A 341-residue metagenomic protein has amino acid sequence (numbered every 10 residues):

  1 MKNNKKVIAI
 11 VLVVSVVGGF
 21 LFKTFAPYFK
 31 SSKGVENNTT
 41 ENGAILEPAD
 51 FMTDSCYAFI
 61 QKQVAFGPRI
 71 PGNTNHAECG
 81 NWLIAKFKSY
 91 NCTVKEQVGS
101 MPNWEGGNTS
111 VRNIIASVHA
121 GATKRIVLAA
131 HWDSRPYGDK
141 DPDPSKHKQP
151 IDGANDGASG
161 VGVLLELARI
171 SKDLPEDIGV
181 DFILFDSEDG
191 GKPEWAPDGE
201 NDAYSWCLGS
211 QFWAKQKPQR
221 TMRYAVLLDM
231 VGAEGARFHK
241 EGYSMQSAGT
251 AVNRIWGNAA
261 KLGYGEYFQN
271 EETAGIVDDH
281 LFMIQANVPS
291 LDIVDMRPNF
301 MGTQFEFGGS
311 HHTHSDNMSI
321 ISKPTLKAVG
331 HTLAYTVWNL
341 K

Functional and structural regions predicted by a protein language model:
M1-V14: N-terminal Sec-pathway targeting helices
S31-G80, Y90, G302-I320: N-terminal capping segment at the start of a domain
N38, V231-K341: Active-site-adjacent substrate-binding region of metalloamidase/peptidase-like peptide-processing proteins
G43-D50, A65-T74, M101-W104, K146-A158 (+5 more regions): Second-shell loop/turn segments in exported
S55-A65, E78, W82-S89, S159-E166 (+7 more regions): Extracytoplasmic/secreted proteins, especially bacterial periplasmic and envelope-associated proteins
A58-G121: A non-catalytic alpha/beta surface segment that caps or lines the substrate-entry region of metallo-dependent hydrolase
I70-P71, S100-N103, A120-A122, W132-P136 (+4 more regions): Solvent-exposed loop/turn segments at secondary-structure junctions within structured extracellular/periplasmic domains
K148-T250, G275: Acidic/histidine-rich catalytic neighborhood of metal-dependent amide-processing enzymes
